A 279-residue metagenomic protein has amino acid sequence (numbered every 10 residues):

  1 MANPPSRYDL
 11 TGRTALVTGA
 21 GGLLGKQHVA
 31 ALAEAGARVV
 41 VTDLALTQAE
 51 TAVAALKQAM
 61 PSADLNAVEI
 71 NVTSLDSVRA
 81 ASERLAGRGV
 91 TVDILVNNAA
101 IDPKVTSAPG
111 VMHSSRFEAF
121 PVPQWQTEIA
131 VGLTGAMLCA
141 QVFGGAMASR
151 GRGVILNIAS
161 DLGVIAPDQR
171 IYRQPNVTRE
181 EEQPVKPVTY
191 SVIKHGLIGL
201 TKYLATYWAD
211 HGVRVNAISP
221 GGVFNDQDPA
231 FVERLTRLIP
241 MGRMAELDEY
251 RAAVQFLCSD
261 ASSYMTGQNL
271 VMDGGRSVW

Functional and structural regions predicted by a protein language model:
A2-D9, S114, Q174-V177, Q255 (+1 more regions): Short C-terminal tail/terminal secondary-structure segment of NAD(P)H-dependent dehydrogenase/reductase domains
R7-V40, L204: Canonical Rossmann dinucleotide-binding motif of NAD(H)/NADP(H)-dependent dehydrogenases/reductases, specifically
L46-T47, E69-A81, V122, L247-E249: The beta1-alpha1 cofactor-binding region of Rossmann-like NAD(H)/NADP(H)-dependent oxidoreductases
E83, G87, A100, V122 (+6 more regions): Amphipathic alpha-helical dimer-interface segment in Rossmann-like NAD(P)H-dependent oxidoreductases
I101, H113-M137, R152, L156 (+3 more regions): Catalytic Tyr-X3-Lys loop
R116-V122, L156-G196, T201-D210: Catalytic loop of short-chain dehydrogenase/reductase
A209, R214, M265-G267: Short, small/polar-rich loop/turn modules that mediate ligand/substrate recognition or access, typified
I239-Y250, A261: A conserved structural motif in NAD(P)-dependent oxidoreductases
